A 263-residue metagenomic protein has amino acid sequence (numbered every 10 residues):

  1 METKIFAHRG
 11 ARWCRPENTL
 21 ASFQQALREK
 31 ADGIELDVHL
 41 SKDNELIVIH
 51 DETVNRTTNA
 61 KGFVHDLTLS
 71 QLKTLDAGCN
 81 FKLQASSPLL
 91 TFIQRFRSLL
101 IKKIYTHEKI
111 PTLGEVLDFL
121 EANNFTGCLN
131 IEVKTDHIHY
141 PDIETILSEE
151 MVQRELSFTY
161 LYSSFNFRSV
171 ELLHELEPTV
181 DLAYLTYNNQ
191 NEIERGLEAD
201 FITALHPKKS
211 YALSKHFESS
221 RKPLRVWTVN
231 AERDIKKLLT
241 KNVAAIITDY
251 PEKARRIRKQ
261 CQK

Functional and structural regions predicted by a protein language model:
M1-K263: Phosphate-group recognition and catalysis centered on beta-loop-alpha active-site segments
